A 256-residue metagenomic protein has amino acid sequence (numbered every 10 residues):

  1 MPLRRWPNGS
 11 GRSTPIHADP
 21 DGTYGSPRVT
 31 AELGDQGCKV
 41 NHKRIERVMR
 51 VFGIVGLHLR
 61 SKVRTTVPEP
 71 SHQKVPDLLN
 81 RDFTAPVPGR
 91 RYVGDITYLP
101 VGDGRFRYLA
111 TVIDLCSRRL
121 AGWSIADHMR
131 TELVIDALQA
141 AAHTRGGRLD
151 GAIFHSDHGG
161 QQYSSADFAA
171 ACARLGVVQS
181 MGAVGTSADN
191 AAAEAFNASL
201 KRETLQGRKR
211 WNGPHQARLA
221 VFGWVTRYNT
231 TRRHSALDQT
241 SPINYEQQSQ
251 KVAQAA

Functional and structural regions predicted by a protein language model:
M1-A256: Charged DNA-binding/catalytic regions of mobile-element recombinases
